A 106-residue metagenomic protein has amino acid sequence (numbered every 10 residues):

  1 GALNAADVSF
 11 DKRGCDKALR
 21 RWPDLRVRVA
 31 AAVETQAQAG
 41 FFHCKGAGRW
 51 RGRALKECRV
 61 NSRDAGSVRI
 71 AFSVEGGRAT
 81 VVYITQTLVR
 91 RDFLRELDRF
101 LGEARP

Functional and structural regions predicted by a protein language model:
G1-E34, P106: Arg/Lys-rich, positively charged N-terminal/basic patches that mediate binding to nucleic acids
G1-S9, H43-G48, E57, G77 (+1 more regions): An acidic, glycine-rich, mixed-charge low-complexity segment common to nucleic-acid enzymes
D11-A18, W50-R51, V68, R90: A short acidic, often aromatic-flanked loop/helix-cap motif at beta-alpha or helix-coil junctions that lines enzyme
L19-R21, G52, S62, Y83: Helix-centric, low-specificity signal for extended rod-like, repetitive segments
V27, G46, R91-D92: Positively charged, low-complexity intrinsically disordered regions
E34-R63: A short, surface-exposed loop/turn module that caps and links secondary-structure elements
C58-P106: Enriched for short, Lys/Arg-rich terminal
